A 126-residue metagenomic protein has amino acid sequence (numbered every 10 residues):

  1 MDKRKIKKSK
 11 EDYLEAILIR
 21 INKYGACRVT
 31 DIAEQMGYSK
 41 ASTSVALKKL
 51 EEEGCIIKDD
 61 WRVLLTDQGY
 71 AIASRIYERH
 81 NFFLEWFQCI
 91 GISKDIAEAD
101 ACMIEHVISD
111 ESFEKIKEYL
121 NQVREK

Functional and structural regions predicted by a protein language model:
D2-Y38: N-terminal helix-turn-helix DNA-binding core of bacterial DNA-binding proteins
Y13, I32, T43-E51: Basic amphipathic alpha-helical segments that dock to polyanions
A41, D95: Key DNA-contact positions within bacterial/archaeal DNA-binding proteins
E51-D60: A short, conserved structural fragment
W61-R79: Basic, amphipathic "hinge/linker" alpha-helix immediately C-terminal to the N-terminal HTH DNA-binding motif
R75-C89, I96-M103, E111: Short, solvent-exposed amphipathic helices
A99-K126: C-terminal regulatory/oligomerization modules of transcriptional regulators
